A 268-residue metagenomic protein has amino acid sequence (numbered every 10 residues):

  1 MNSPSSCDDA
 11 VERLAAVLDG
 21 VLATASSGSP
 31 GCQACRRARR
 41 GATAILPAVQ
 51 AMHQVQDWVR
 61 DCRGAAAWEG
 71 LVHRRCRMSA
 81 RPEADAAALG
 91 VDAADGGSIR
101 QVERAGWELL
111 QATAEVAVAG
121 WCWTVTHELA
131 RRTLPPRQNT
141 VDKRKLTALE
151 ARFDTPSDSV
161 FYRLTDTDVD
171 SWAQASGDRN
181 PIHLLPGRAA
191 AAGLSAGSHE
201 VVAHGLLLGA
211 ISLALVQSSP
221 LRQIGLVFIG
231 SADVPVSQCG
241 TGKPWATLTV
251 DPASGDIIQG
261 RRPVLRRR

Functional and structural regions predicted by a protein language model:
M1-S79, N139, R144-S219: Hot-dog-fold acyl-thioester-processing enzymes
N2, V72-L164, G230-P235, C239-R268: HotDog/MaoC-like acyl-thioester-processing domains
A189-D251, G255, G260-V264: Catalytic-pocket segment enriched in acidic/His residues
